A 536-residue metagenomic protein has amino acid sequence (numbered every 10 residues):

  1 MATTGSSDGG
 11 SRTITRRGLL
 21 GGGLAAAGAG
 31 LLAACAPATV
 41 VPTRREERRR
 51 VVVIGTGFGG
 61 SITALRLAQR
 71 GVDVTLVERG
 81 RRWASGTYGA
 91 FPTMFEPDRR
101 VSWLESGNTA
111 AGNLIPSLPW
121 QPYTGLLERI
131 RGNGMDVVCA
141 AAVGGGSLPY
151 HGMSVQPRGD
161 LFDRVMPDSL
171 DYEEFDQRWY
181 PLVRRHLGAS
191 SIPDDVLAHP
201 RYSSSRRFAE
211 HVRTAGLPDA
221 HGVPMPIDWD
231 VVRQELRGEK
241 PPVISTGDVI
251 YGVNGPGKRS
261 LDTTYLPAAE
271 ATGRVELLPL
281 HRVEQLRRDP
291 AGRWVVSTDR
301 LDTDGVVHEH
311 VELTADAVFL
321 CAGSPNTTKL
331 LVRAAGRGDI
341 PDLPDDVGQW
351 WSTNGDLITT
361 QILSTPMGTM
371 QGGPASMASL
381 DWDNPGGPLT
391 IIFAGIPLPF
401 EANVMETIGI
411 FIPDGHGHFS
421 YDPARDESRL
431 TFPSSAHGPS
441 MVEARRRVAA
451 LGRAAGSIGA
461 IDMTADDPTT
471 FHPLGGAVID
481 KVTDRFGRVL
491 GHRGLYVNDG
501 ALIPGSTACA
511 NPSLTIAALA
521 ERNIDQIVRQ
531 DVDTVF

Functional and structural regions predicted by a protein language model:
T4-A26: N-terminal secretory signal peptides and thylakoid transit peptides that target proteins across membranes
V41-R164, L170, T298, N326 (+2 more regions): N-terminal glycine-rich phosphate/pyrophosphate-binding loop and immediately adjacent elements
Q69, G80-M94, L286, L301-M370 (+3 more regions): Glycine-rich loop(s) and the adjacent beta-strand/alpha-helix scaffold that form part
L114, M166-R282, D466-P473: Conserved redox-cofactor binding core of oxidoreductases
P119-V138, G146, Y150, R164 (+7 more regions): FAD cofactor-binding and catalytic pocket of flavoenzymes
P279-G292: A conserved short coil-to-beta-strand element within the FAD-binding core of flavoproteins
P439-S440, A444, A450-F536: C-terminal lid/capping helical subdomain adjacent to the catalytic/cofactor pocket in oxidative enzymes
